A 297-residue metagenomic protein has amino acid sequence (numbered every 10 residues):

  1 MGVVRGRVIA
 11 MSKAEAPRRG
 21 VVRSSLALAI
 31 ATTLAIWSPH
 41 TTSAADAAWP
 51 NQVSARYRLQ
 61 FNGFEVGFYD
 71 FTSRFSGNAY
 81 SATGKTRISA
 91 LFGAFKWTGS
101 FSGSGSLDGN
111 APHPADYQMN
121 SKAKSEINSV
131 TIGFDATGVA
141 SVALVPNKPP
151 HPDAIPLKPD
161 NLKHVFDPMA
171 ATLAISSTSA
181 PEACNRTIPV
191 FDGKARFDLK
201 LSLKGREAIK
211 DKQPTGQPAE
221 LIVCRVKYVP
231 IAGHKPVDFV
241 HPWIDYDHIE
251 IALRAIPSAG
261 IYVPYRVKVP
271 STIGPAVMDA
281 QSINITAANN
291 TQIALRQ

Functional and structural regions predicted by a protein language model:
M1-G20: N-terminal secretory signal peptides that target proteins for export/translocation
V21, P114-A115, P168-T172: An N-terminal domain-start capping segment
S25-I36: Bacterial N-terminal signal peptides
S38-T42: N-terminal signal peptide c-region/cleavage motif recognized by signal peptidases
A44-A136, S179-Q297: Acidic, serine/threonine-rich low-complexity disordered tracts
T137-L203: A charged, solvent-exposed segment within the mature domains of Sec-exported extracytoplasmic proteins
